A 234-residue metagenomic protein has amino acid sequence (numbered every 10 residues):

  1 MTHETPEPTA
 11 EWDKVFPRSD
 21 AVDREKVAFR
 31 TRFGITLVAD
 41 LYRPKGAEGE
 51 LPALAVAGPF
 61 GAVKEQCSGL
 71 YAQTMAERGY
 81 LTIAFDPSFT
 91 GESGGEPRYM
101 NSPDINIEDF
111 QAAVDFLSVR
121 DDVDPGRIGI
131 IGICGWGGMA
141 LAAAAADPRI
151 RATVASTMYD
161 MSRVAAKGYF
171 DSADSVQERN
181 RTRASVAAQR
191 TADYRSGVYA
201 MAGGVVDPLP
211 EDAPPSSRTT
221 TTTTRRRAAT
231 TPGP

Functional and structural regions predicted by a protein language model:
H3-G49: N-terminal cap/lid segment of alpha/beta-hydrolase-fold proteins
E50-P59: Short beta-strand element of the alpha/beta-hydrolase
G61-Q73, P87: The serine-hydrolase catalytic nucleophile loop
T74-G94: Conserved alpha/beta-hydrolase
M100-D121: Alpha/beta-hydrolase active-site loop
D122-C134: Alpha/beta-hydrolase fold nucleophile elbow
G132-A142: Glycine-rich nucleophile elbow surrounding the catalytic serine of serine-hydrolase chemistry
L141-R226: Alpha/beta-hydrolase-fold enzymes
